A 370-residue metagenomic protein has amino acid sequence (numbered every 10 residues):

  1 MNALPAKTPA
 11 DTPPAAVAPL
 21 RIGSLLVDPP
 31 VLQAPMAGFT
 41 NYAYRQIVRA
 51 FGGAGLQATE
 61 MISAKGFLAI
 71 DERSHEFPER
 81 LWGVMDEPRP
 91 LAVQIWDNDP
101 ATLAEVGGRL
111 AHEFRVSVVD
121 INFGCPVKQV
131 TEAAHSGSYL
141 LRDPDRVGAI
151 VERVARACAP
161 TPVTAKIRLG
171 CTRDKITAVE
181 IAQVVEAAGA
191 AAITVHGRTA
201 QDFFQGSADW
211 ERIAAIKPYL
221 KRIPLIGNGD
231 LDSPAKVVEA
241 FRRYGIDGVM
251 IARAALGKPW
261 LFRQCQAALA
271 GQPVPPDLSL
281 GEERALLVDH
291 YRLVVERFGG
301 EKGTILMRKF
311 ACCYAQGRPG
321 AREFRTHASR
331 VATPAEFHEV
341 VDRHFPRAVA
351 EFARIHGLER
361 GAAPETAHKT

Functional and structural regions predicted by a protein language model:
M1-G23, V27, V31, A37 (+8 more regions): Alpha/beta catalytic cores of nucleotide-metabolism and tRNA/nucleoside-modifying enzymes
P9-R21, M36-E113: Glycine-rich, positively charged N-terminal anion/phosphate-binding segment
G23-P30, K65-P90, C125-H135, R156-L169: N-terminal small/glycine-rich loop or linker at the start of catalytic domains across soluble metabolic enzymes
P29-T40, P90-L103, Y139-L141, A165-A178: Active-site mouth loops of central-metabolism enzymes
V31-A34, Q57-T59, L91-I95, V119 (+4 more regions): Hydrophobic faces of well-ordered beta-strands that scaffold small-molecule active sites in alpha/beta enzyme cores
M36, I62-A64, W96-N98, G124-P126 (+4 more regions): Active-site beta-loop-alpha junctions enriched in small/polar residues
A50, A104-H135, L140-L225: Alpha/beta enzyme core
